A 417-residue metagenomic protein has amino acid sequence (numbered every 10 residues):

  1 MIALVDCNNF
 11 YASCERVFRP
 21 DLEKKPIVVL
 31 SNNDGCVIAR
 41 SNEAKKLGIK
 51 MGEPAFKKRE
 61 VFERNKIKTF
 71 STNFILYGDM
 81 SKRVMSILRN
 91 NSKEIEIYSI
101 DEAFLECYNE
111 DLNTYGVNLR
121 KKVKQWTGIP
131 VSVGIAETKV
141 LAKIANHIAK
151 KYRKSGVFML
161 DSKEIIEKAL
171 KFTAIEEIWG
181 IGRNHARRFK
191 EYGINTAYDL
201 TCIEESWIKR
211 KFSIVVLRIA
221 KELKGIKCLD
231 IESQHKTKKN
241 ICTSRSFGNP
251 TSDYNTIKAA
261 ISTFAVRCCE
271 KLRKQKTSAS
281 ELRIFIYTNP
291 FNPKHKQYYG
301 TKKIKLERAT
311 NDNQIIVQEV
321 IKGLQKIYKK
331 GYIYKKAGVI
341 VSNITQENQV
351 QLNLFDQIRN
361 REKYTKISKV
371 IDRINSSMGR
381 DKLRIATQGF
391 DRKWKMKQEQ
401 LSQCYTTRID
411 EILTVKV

Functional and structural regions predicted by a protein language model:
M1-K221, R361-V417: Gly/Gly-Pro- and Ser/Thr-rich, intrinsically disordered tail segments characteristic of DNA damage-repair and tolerance
K25, V131, S280-L282, A337 (+1 more regions): Change "...and in nucleic-acid phosphodiester-cleaving endonucleases..." to "...and in nucleic-acid processing enzymes
K46, K190-I333, Q349: DNA-contacting surface of Y-family translesion DNA polymerases
Y98-E102, A136-K139, T277-E281, Y332-K336: Short Gly/Ser/Thr- and Asp/Glu-enriched loop/turn motifs at secondary-structure junctions
F104-C107, T301-E307, Q351-D356: Short, hydrophobic beta-strand segments
N109-E110, T138-A142, I286-N292, S342-E347 (+1 more regions): Short, internal active-site loops enriched in acidic
K274, S278, I333-G338, K382-T387: Short glycine-rich, low-complexity/disordered patches
I321-K322, K326-S377: C-terminal hydrophobic structural anchor segments that stabilize assembly/packing rather than catalytic chemistry
